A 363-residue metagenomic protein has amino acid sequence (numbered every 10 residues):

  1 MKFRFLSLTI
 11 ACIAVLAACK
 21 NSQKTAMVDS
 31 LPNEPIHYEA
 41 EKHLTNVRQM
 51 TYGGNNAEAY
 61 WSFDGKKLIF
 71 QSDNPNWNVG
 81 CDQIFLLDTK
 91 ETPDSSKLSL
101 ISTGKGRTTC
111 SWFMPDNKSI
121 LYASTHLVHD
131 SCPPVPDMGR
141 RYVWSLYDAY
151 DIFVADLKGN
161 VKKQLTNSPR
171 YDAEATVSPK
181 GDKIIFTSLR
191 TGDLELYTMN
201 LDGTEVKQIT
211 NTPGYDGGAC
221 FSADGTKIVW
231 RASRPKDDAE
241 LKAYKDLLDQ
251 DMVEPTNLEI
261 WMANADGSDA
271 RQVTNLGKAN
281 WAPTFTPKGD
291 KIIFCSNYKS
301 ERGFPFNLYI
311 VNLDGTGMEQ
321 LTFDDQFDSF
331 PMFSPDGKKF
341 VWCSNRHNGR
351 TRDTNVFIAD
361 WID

Functional and structural regions predicted by a protein language model:
M1-S7: Bacterial N-terminal signal peptides that target proteins for export
L16-A18: C-terminal motif of bacterial Sec signal peptides marking the signal peptidase cleavage site
K20-S30: Bacterial Sec signal peptide processing site at the extreme N-terminus
P32-N55, L87-R107, A155-Y171, N200-Y215 (+4 more regions): Multi-bladed beta-propeller domains
Y52-N55, S72-I84, S102-T108, A123-D151 (+8 more regions): A flexible loop/linker signature enriched in serine peptidases of the S9 family
F63-D64, P115-D116, P179-K180, A223-D224 (+2 more regions): Residue-level detector of Asp-centered blade-edge/turn motifs that repeat once per structural unit in beta-propeller
L68-I69, I120, I184, I228 (+2 more regions): Hydrophobic beta-strand positions that form the internal "hydrophobic ladder" of WD40/Gbeta-like beta-propeller blades
